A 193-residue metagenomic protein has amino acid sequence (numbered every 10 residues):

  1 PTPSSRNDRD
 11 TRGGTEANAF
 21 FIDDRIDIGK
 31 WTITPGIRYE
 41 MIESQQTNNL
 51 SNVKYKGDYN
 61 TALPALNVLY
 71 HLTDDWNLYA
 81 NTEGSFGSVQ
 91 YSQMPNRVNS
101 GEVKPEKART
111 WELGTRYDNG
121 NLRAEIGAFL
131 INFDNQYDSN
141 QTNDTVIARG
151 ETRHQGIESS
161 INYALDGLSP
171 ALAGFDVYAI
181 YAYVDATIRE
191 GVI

Functional and structural regions predicted by a protein language model:
P1, S88-Q90, A164: Short, solvent-exposed coil/turn linker segments
P1-T2, I126: Short, flexible, glycine-rich and Lys/Arg-enriched loop motifs at helix boundaries that contact anionic partners
T2-D8, T47-N52, Q93-N99, S139-V146 (+1 more regions): Extracytoplasmic loops and strand-loop junctions of Gram-negative outer membrane beta-barrel proteins
T2-S4, A65, A171: Generic low-complexity segments that are intrinsically disordered, proline-rich and/or Lys/Arg-biased
R9-R12, R149: Short, surface-exposed alpha-helical recognition segments that flank or form part of ligand/macromolecule-binding
T11-N132, D185: Structural signature of Gram-negative outer-membrane beta-barrels, strongest in the C-terminal barrel of TonB-dependent
K30, N121-R123, A128-N132, I147-I193: Gram-negative outer-membrane beta-barrel transporters
N135-Q136: Beta-strand-rich soluble domains of envelope-associated proteins, predominantly from Gram-negative bacteria
